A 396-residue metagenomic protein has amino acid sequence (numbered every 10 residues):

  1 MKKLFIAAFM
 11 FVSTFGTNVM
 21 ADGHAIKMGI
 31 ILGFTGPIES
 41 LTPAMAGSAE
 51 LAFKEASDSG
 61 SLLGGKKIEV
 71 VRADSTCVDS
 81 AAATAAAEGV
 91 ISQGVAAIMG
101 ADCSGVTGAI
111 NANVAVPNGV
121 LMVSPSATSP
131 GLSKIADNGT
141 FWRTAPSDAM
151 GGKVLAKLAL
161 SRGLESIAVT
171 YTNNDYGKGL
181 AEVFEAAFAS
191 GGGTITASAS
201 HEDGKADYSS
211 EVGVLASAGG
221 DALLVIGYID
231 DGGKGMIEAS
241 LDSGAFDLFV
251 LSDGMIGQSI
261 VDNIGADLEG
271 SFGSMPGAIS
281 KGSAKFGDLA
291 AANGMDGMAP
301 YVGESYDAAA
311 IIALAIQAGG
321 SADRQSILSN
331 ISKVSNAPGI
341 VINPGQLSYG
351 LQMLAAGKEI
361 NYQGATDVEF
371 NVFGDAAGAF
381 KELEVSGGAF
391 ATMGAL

Functional and structural regions predicted by a protein language model:
L4-A7, F11, A21-L396: Extracytosolic ligand-binding ectodomains
T14-N18: N-terminal signal peptide c-region/cleavage motif recognized by signal peptidases
